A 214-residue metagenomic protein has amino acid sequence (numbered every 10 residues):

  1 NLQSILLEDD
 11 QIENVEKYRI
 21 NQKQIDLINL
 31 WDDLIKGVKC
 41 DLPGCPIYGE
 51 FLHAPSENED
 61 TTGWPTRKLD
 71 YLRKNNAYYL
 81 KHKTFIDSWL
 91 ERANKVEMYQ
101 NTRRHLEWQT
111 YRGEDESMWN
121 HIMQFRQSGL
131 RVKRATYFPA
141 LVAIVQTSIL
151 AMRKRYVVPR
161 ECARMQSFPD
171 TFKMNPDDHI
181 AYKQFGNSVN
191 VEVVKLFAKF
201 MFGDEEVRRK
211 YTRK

Functional and structural regions predicted by a protein language model:
L2-K214: C-terminal target-recognition/interaction regions appended to catalytic cores
